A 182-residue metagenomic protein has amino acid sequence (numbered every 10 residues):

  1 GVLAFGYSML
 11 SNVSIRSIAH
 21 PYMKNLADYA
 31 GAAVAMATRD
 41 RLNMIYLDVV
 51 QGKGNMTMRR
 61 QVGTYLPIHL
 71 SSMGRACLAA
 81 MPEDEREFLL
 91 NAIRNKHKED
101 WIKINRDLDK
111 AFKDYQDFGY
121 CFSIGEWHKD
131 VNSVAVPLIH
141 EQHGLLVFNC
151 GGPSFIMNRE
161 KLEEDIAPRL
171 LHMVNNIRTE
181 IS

Functional and structural regions predicted by a protein language model:
G1-A92: Amphipathic alpha-helical effector-binding/dimerization core of metabolite-sensing transcriptional regulators
V2-F5, N95-K96, P153-M157: A short, flexible beta-alpha/helix-coil linker loop
M9-L10, H97-E99: Short, contiguous strand/loop micro-motifs
M81-D84, G119, I181: A general structural signal marking secondary-structure boundaries and capping sites
F88, L171-S182: Cysteine/selenocysteine-centered motifs that mediate thiol-based redox chemistry or coordinate metal-sulfur cofactors
D100-N176: Extended hydrophobic
